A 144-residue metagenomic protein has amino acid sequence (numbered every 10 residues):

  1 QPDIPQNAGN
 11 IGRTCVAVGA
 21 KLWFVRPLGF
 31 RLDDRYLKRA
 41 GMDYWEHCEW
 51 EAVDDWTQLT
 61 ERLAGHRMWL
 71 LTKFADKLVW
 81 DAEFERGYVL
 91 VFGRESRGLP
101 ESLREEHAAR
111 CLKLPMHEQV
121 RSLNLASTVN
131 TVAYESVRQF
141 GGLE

Functional and structural regions predicted by a protein language model:
Q1-E144: Post-transcriptional modification and biogenesis factors for structured RNAs of the translation apparatus
